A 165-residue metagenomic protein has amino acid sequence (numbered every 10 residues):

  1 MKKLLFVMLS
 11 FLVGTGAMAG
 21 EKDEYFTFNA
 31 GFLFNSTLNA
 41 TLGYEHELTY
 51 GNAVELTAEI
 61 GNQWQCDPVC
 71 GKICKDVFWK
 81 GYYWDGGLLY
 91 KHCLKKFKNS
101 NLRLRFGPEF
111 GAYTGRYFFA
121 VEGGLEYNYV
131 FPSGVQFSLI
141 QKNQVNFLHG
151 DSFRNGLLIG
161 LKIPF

Functional and structural regions predicted by a protein language model:
M1-D23, F165: Cleavable N-terminal export/targeting peptides
A19-C66, K162-P164: Short glycine/proline- and aromatic-enriched beta-strand/turn motifs that initiate or cap beta-hairpins
A19-D23, Y50-G51, L94-L102, G115 (+1 more regions): Short loop/turn motifs that connect adjacent beta-strands in outer-membrane beta-barrel proteins
F28-F32, L56-N62, L88, L104-A112 (+2 more regions): Transmembrane beta-barrel strands of outer-membrane/channel proteins
F28-T41, K80-Y82, F110-V121, V145-R154: Solvent-exposed loop/turn segments connecting transmembrane beta-strands in outer-membrane beta-barrel proteins
H46, Y90-L94, Y127-Y129, V145-F147 (+1 more regions): Residue-level signature of outer-membrane beta-barrel architecture
V54-Y82, A112, F119, L139: Flexible, solvent-exposed loop segments that connect beta-strands
G86, S152-F165: Outer-membrane beta-barrel "beta-signal"
